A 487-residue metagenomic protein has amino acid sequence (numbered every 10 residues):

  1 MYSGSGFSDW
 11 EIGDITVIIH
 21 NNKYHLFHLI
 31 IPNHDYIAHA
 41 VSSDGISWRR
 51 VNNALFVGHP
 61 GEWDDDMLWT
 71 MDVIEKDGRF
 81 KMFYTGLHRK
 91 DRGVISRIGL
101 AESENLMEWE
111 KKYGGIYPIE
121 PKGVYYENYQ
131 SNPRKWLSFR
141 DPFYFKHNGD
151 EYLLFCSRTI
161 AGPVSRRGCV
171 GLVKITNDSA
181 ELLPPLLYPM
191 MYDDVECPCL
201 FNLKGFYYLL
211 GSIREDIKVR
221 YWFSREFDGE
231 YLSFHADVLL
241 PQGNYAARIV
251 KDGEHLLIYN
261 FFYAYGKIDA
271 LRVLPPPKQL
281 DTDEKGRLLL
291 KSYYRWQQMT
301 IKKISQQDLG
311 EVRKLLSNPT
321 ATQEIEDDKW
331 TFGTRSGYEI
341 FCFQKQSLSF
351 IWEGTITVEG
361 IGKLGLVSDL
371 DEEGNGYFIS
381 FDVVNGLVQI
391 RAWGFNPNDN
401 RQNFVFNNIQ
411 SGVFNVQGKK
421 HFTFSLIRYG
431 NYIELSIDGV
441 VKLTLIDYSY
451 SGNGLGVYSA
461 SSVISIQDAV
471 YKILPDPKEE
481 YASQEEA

Functional and structural regions predicted by a protein language model:
M1-I18, I46-E75, M107-K146, A161-P163 (+4 more regions): Surface loop/turn signatures of beta-propeller and other carbohydrate-active proteins
E11-P32, N52, W69-G93, R97-A101 (+5 more regions): Hydrophobic core segments of beta-strands in well-ordered, beta-rich domains
I12-D14, Y36-I37, L68-T70, I95-I98 (+9 more regions): Extracellular structured ligand-interaction cores
L29, A40-S42, T85, A101-S103 (+6 more regions): Predominantly extracellular/luminal cell-surface or secreted proteins
A38-G45, S96-L106, G168-N177, R220-D228 (+1 more regions): Beta-propeller blade signature
L182-L183, Y208-L210, E230-A236, L257-Y259 (+2 more regions): Acidic/polar loop patches that form or flank catalytic/metal-binding clefts of enzymes that bind anionic ligands
R220-P275, I437-I464: Aromatic sugar-binding interfaces of carbohydrate-active proteins
E254-H255, L274, K278-A487: Extracellular glycan-recognition regions
